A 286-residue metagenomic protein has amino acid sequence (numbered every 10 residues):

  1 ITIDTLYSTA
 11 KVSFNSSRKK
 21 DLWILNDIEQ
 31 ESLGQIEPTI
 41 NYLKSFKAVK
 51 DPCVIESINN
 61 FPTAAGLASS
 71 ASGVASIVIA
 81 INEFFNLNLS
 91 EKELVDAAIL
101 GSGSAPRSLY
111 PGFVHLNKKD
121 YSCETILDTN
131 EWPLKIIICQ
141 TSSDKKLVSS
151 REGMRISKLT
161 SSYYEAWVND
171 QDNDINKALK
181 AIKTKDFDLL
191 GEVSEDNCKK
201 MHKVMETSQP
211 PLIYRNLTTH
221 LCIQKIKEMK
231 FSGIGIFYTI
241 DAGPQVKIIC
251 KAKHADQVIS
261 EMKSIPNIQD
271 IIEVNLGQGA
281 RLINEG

Functional and structural regions predicted by a protein language model:
I1-A65, I79-L89, V258-E261, I272-G286: ATP-binding N-lobe of GHMP and related small-molecule kinases
I1-T2, D128-N130, Y238: Short Gly/Pro-enriched turn/cap motifs at secondary-structure boundaries
A10, L190, D241: Residue-level signal for inorganic ion chemistry
V12-N15, I234-I240: Short, flexible, solvent-exposed loop/turn segments with mixed acidic/basic and small polar residues
Q35, G73-V74, D174, T218 (+2 more regions): Catalytic-loop motifs flanking and including active-site residues across diverse enzymes
A48-N130: Gly/Ser-rich oxyanion-binding loop with an adjacent helix/lid that shapes the negatively charged ligand pocket
E93-I234, I249, K253-G286: ATP-dependent small-molecule kinase catalytic core of the GHMP/sugar-kinase superfamily and closely related
Y238, G243-C250: Short cationic amphipathic helices and targeting signals
